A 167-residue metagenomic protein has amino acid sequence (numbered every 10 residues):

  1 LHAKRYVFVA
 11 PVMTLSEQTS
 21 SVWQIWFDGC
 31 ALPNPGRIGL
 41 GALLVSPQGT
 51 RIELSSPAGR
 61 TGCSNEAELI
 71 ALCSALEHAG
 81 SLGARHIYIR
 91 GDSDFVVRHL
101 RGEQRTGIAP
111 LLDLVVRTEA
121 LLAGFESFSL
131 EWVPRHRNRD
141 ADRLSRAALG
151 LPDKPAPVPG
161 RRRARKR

Functional and structural regions predicted by a protein language model:
H2, V158-R167: Short Lys/Arg-rich cationic patches that frequently serve as NLS/NoLS or arginine-rich RNA/DNA-binding motifs
T14-E66, S74-S81, R85: RNase H-like nuclease fold core
C30-P35, C73-S145: RNase H catalytic domain
I70: Active-site phosphate/pyrophosphate-handling residues
S145-L151: Active-site proximal helix-loop segment of RNase H-like, two-metal nucleases, encompassing DDE(D)
K154-A156: Intrinsically disordered, low-complexity mixed-charge segments
